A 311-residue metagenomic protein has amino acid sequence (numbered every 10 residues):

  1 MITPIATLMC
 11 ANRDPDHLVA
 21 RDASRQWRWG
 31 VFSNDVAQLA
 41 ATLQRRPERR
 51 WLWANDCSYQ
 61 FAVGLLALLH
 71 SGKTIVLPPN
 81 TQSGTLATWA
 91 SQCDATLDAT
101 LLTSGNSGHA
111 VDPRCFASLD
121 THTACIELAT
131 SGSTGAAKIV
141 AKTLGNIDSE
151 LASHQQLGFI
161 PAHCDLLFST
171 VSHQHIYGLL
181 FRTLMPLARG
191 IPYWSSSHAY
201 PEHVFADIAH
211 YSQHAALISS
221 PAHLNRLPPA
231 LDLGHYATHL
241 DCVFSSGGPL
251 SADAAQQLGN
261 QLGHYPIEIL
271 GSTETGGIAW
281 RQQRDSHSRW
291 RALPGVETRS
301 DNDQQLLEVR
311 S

Functional and structural regions predicted by a protein language model:
T3, M9-P15, V111-A129, I160-L167: Conserved pre-ATP/AMP-binding loop-to-beta segment of ANL
D14-R45, K142-G145: Conserved AMP-binding/adenylate-forming core of the ANL superfamily
R28-W29, C125-A152: Conserved AMP-binding A3 loop
A41-T81, C164-H173: Conserved AMP-binding/adenylate-forming
S91-L101, A141-L157, A162-R226, I267: AMP-binding/adenylate-forming
T100-A124, A141, S149-L151: Flexible, low-complexity linker/hinge segments
P229-H287, E297-R299: Gly/Ser/Thr-rich phosphate-binding loop
E297-S311: AMP-binding/adenylate-forming core of the ANL superfamily
